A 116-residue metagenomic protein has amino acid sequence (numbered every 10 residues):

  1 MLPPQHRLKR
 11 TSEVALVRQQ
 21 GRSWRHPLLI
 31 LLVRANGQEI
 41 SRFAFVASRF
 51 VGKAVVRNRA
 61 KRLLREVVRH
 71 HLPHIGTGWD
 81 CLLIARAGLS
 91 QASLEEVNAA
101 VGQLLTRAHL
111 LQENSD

Functional and structural regions predicted by a protein language model:
M1-D116: Positively charged, solvent-exposed patches that mediate nucleic-acid binding
